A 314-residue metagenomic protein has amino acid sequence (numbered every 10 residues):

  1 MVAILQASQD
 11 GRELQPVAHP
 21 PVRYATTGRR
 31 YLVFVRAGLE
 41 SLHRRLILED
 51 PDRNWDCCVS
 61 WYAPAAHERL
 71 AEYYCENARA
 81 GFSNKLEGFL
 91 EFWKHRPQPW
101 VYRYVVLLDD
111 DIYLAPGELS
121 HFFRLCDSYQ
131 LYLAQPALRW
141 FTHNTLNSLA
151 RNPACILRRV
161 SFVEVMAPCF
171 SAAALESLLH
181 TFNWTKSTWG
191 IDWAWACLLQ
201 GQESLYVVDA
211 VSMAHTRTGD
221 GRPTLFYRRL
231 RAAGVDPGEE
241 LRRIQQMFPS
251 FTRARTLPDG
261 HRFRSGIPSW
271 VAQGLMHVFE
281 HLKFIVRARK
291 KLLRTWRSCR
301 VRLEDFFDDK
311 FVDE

Functional and structural regions predicted by a protein language model:
M1-H19, T185-E314: C-terminal catalytic/acceptor-binding lobe
M1-Y73: N-proximal low-complexity "stem/linker" segments adjacent to membrane-targeting elements
R44-L46, C58-R103: Active-site-proximal specificity loops/subdomain of glycosyltransferases
C75-N77, A150-A154, P223-F226: Short, hinge-like loop/turn segments at secondary-structure boundaries
V101-Y113: Short beta-strand-to-loop acidic/aromatic patch adjacent to the donor-nucleotide binding site
L107, L133-A137, L205-D209: A structural signal for short, well-ordered beta-strand segments and their strand-loop junctions that often border
A115-Q200: Conserved catalytic core of nucleotide-sugar-dependent glycosyltransferases
